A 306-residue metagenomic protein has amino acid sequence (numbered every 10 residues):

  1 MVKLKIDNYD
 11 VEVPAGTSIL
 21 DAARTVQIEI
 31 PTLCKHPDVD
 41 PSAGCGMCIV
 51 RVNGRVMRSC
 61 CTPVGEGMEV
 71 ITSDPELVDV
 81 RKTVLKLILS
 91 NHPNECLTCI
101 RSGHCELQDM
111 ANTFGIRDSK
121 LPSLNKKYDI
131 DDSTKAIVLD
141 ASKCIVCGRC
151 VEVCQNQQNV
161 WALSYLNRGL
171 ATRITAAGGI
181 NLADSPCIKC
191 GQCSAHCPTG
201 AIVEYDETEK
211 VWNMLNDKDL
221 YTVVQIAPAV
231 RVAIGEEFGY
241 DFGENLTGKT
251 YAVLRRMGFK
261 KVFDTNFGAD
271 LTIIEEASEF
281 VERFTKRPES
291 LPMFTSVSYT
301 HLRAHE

Functional and structural regions predicted by a protein language model:
M1-D7: Eukaryote-biased recognition of intrinsically disordered, low-complexity regulatory segments
D10, E289-M293: Short active-site oxyanion
A15-R58, G65: N-terminal cofactor/phosphate-binding cores enriched in small/glycine residues, especially glycine-rich loops such as
G46-K189, A195, I202-Y221: Fe-S ferredoxin-like electron-transfer domains and their immediately adjacent linker/connector regions across
N159-V160, T295-Y299: Short glycine-enriched loops at secondary-structure junctions
T175-R287: Flanking helices and flexible, charged tails adjoining ferredoxin-like Fe-S electron-transfer domains in multi-subunit
Q225-A227, F294-V297: Short beta-strand segments
T300-E306: Conserved small/polar residues in nucleotide/adenosyl-binding loops
